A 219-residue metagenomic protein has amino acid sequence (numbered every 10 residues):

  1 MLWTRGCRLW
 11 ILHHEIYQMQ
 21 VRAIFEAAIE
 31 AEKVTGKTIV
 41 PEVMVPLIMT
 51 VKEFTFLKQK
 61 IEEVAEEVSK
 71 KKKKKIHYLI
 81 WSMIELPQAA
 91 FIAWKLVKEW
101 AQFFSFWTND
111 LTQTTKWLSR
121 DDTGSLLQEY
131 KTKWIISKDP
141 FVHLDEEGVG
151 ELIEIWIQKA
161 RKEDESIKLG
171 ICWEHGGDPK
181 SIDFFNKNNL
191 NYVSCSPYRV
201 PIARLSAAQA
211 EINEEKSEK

Functional and structural regions predicted by a protein language model:
M1-K219: Conserved alpha/beta-domain cores
